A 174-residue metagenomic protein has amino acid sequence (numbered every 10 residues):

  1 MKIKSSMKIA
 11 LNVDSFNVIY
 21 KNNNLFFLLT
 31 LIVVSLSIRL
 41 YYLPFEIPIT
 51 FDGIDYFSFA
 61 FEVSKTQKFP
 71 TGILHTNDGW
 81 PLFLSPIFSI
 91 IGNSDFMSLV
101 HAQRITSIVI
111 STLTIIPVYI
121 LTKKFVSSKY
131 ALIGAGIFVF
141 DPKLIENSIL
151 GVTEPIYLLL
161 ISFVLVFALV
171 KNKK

Functional and structural regions predicted by a protein language model:
M1-K21: Membrane-interfacial, low-structure loops and terminal tails that flank and connect transmembrane helices in multi-pass
N23-T50, F140: Transmembrane signal-anchor helices characteristic of membrane glycosylation enzymes that use polyprenol
L25-L29, L82, L132-G136: Hydrophobic alpha-helical transmembrane segments
S35-I38, G134-P142, E146, V166: Short helix- or helix-capping micro-motifs that position conserved polar/aromatic residues at function-defining sites
F45-F59, P70-I87, N93-M97, H101: Extracytoplasmic catalytic/substrate-binding loops of multi-pass membrane glycan-assembly enzymes
T50-F51, T76-N77, K143-I156: Short acidic/glycine- and proline-prone juxtamembrane loop motifs at membrane-interface regions of multi-pass membrane
T76, H101-Y119, F138-P142, L158-I161: Transmembrane alpha-helical segments of multi-pass membrane glycosylation machinery that act on lipid-linked glycans
K123-K129, V164-K174: Membrane-interface transmembrane helices that cradle and orient dolichyl/undecaprenyl
